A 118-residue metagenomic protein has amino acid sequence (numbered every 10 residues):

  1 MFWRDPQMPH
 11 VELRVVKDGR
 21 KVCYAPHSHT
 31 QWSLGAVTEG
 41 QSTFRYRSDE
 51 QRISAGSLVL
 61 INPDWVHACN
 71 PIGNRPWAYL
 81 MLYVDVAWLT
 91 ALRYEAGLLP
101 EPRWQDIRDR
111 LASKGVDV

Functional and structural regions predicted by a protein language model:
F2-P102: N-terminal regulatory/effector-sensing and dimerization cores that precede helix-turn-helix DNA-binding domains
E95-V118: Amphipathic alpha-helical segments enriched in hydrophobic/aromatic residues interleaved with Lys/Arg
